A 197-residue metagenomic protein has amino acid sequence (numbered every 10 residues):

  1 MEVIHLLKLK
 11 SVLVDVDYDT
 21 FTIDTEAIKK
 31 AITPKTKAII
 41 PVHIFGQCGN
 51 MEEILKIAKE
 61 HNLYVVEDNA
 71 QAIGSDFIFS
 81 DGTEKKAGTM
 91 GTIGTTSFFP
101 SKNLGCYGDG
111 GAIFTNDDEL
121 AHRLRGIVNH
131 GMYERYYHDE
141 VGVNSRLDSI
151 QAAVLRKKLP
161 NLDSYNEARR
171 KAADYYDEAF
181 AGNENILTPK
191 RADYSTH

Functional and structural regions predicted by a protein language model:
M1-D76: PLP-dependent aminotransferase-like
E2-I4, I57, K86, N103 (+1 more regions): Hydrophobic/aromatic ligand-binding patch that stacks against planar heteroaromatic rings of cofactors or nucleotides
V12, V65-V66, T95, L187-P189: Structural detector of well-ordered beta-strand residues that form the stable sheet scaffold of enzyme domains
V16, D68-A72, F98, G110 (+1 more regions): Generic detector of well-ordered alpha-helical packing
E26, K30, A38-V42, Q47 (+4 more regions): PLP-dependent aminotransferase class I/II
T36, L63, T92, N185-I186: Short, conserved active-site loop motifs that form the nucleotide-linked donor/cofactor pocket
E67-G105, E134-D139: Conserved active-site segment immediately N-terminal to the catalytic lysine that forms the internal aldimine
G88, S97, G111-N116, R156: Short beta-strand-to-turn element immediately C-terminal to the catalytic PLP-Schiff-base lysine in fold type I
